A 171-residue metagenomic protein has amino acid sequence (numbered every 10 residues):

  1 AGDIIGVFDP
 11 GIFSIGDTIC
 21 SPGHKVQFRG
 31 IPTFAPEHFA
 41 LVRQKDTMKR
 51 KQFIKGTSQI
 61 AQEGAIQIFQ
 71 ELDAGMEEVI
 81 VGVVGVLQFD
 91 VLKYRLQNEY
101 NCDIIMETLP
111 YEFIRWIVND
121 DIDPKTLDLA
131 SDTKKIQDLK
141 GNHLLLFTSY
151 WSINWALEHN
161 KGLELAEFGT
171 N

Functional and structural regions predicted by a protein language model:
A1-N171: Structural and coupling elements of P-loop NTPases
